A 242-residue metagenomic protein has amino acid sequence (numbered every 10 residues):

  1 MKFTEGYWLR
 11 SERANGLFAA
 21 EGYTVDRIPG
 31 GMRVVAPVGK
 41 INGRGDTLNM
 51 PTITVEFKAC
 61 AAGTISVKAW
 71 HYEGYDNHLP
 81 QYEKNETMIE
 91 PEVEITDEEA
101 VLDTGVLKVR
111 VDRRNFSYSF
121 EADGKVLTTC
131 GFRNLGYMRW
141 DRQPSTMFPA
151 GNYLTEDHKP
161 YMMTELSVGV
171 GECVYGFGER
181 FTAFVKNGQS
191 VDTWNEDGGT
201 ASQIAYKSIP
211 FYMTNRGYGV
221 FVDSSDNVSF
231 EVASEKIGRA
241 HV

Functional and structural regions predicted by a protein language model:
M1-R239: N-terminal accessory segment at the very beginning of proteins
